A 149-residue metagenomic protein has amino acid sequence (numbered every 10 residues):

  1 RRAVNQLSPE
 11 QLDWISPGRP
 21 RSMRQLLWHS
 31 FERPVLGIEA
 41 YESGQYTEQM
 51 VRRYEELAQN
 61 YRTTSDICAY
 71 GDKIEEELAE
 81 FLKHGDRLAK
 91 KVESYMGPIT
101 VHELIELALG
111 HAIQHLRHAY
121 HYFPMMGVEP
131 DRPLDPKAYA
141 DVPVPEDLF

Functional and structural regions predicted by a protein language model:
R1, E55-Y95, I99-Y122: Acidic/histidine-rich alpha-helical segments that form the ligand environment of transition-metal centers
R1-R2, L7: His/Met- and acidic-residue-enriched segments that coordinate or traffic transition-metal cofactors and support
L7-E10, G85: Short secondary-structure junctions and interdomain/linker hinges
P9-Y54, E93-F149: Short, contiguous alpha-helical
